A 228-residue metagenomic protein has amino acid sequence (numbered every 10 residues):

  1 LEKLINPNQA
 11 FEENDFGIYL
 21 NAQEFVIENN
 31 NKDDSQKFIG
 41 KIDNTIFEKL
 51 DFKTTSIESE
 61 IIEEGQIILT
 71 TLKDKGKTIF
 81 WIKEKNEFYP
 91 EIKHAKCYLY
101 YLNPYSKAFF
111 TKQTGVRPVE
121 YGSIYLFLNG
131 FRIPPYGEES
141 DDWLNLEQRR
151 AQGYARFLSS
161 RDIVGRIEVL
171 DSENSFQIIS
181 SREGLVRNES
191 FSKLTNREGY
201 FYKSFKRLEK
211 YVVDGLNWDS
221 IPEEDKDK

Functional and structural regions predicted by a protein language model:
L1-E60: GHKL-type ATPase core
T54-K228: Charged regulatory segments coupled to nucleotide-binding catalytic modules in large multidomain enzymes
